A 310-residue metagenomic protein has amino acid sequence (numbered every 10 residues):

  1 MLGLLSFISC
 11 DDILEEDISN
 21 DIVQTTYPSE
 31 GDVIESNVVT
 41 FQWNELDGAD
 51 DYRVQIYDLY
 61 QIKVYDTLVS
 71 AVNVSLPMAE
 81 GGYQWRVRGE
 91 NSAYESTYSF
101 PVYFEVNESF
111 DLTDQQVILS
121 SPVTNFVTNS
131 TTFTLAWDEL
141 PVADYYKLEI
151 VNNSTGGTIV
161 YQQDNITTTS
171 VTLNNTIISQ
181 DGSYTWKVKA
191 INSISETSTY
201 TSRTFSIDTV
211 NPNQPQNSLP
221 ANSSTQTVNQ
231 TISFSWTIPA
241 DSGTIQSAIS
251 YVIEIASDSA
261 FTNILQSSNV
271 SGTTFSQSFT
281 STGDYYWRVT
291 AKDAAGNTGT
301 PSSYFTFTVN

Functional and structural regions predicted by a protein language model:
G3-S36: Bacterial Sec-dependent N-terminal signal peptides
S19-Y27, D111-S121, N211-A221: Proline-enriched interdomain boundary motifs that mark the N-terminal boundary and often initiate the first structured
N37-F41, T131-L135, Q230-F234: Structural beta-strand segments of beta-rich domains
E45-Y60, D138-G157, P239-T262, T300-P301: Solvent-exposed loop/turn segments flanking beta-strands in beta-repeat/beta-sandwich domains
V64-S70, Q162-T168, L265-S271: Short beta-strand segments within Ig-like beta-sandwich modules, predominantly Fibronectin type-III
E90-E95, I191-E196, K292-N297: Short, solvent-exposed loop/turn segments at the edges of extracellular beta-sandwich modules
Y103-D111, R203-N211, F305-N310: Flexible, low-complexity linkers/stalks enriched in Thr/Pro that connect modular domains
